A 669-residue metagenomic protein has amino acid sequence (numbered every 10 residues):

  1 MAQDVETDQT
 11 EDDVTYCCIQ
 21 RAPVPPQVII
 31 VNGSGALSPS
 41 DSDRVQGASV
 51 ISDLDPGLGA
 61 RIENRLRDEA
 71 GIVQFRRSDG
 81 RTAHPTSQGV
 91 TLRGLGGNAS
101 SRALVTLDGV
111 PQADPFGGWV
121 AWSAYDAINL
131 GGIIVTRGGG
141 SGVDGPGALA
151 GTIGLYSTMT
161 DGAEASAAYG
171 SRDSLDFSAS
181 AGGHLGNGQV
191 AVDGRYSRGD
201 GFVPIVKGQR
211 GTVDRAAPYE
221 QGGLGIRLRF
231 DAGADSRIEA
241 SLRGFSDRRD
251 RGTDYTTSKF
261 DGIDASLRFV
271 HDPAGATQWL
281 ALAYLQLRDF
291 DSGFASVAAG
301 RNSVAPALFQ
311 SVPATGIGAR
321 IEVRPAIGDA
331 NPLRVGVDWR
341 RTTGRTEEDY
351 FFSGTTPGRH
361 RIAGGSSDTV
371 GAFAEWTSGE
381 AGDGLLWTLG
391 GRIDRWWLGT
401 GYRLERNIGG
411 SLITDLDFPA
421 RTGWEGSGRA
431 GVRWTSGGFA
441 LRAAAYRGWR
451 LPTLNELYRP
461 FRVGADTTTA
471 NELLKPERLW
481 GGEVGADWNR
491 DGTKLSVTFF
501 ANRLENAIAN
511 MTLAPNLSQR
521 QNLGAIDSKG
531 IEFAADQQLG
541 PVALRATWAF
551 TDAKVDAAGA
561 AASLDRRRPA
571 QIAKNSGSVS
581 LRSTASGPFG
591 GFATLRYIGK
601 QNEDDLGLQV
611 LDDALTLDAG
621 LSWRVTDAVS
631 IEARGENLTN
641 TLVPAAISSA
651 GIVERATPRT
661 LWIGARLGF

Functional and structural regions predicted by a protein language model:
C17, N32, E63-P111: Extracytoplasmic beta-strand/coil segments of soluble accessory domains associated with Gram-negative outer-membrane
P25-A60, H84-G89, A103: N-terminal periplasmic "start-of-domain" segments of outer-membrane beta-barrel proteins
V110-R137: Short acidic/polar hinge/loop motifs at secondary-structure boundaries that mediate gating or recognition
S141, G154, D161-E164, A168 (+1 more regions): Periplasmic-side early beta-strands and strand-to-turn transitions of outer-membrane beta-barrels
D231-F245, D261-G410, D417-F418, G423-W424 (+7 more regions): Face-selective signature of the C-terminal outer-membrane beta-barrel domain
T257-P273, L308-G316, R361-T369, D415-W434 (+7 more regions): Outer-membrane beta-barrel signature, preferentially recognizing the C-terminal barrel domain of Gram-negative
L287-D291, T343-Y350, R395-L412, A420 (+5 more regions): Surface-exposed extracellular loop regions of Gram-negative outer-membrane beta-barrel proteins, predominantly
G379-W387, R395, K494-L504, Q521-D604 (+1 more regions): Gram-negative outer-membrane beta-barrel transporters
